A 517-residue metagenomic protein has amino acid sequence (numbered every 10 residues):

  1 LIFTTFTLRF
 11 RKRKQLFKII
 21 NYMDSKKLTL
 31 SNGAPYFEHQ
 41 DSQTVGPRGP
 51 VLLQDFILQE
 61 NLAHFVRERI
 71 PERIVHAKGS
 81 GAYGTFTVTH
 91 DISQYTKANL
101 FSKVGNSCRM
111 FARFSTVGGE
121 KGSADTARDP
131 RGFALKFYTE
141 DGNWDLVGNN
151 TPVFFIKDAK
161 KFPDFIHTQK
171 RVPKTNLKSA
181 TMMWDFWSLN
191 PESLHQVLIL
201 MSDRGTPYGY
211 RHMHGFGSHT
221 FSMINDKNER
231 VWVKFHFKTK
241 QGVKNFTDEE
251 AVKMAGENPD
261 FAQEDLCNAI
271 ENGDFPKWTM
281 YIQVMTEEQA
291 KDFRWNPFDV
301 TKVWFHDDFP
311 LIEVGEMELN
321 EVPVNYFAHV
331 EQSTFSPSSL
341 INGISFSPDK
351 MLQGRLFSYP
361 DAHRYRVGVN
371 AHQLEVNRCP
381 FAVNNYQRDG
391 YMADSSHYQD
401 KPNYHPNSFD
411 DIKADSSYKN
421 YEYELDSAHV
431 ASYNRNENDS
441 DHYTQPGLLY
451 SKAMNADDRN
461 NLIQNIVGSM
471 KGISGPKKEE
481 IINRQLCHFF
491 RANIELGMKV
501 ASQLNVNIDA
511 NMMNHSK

Functional and structural regions predicted by a protein language model:
L1-Y22: N-terminal amphipathic/basic-hydrophobic helices that include classical n-h-c signal peptides and signal-anchor
F17-K517: Active-site-adjacent core segments of small-molecule enzymes
